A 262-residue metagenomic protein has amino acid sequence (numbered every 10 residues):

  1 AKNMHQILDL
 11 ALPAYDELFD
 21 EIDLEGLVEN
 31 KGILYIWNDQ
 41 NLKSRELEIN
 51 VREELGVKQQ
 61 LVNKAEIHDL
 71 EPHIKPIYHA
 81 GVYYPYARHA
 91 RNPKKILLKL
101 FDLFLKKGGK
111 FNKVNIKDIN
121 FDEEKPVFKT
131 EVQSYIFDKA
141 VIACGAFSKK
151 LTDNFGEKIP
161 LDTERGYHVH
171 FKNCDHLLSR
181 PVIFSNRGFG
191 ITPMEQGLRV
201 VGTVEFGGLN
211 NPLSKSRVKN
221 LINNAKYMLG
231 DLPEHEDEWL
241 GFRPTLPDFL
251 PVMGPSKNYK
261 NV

Functional and structural regions predicted by a protein language model:
A1, D118-F121, K125, S134-K260: Active-site substrate-recognition segment that forms the wall of the catalytic cavity or substrate channel
A1-K64: Dinucleotide-binding Rossmann-like beta1-alpha1 core, especially the glycine-rich loop that anchors the ADP
K2-L12, L34-S44, D69-L70, Y83-D102 (+1 more regions): Short beta-strand to alpha-helix junction loop
E17, E21, K43-L55, I67 (+1 more regions): Helical element adjacent to the flavin cofactor pocket in flavoenzyme catalytic cores
E17-E29, K106-K110, E157, G230-E234: Surface-exposed helix-capping loop/turn segments at secondary-structure junctions
Q60-V62, K110-N112, E236: General small-molecule cofactor/ligand-binding pocket signal
Y84, N261-V262: Short pre-catalytic strand/loop immediately N-terminal to key active-site residues, enriched for Gly-Thr
G108-K110, L198, V262: Short, conserved active-site loop motifs that form the nucleotide-linked donor/cofactor pocket
